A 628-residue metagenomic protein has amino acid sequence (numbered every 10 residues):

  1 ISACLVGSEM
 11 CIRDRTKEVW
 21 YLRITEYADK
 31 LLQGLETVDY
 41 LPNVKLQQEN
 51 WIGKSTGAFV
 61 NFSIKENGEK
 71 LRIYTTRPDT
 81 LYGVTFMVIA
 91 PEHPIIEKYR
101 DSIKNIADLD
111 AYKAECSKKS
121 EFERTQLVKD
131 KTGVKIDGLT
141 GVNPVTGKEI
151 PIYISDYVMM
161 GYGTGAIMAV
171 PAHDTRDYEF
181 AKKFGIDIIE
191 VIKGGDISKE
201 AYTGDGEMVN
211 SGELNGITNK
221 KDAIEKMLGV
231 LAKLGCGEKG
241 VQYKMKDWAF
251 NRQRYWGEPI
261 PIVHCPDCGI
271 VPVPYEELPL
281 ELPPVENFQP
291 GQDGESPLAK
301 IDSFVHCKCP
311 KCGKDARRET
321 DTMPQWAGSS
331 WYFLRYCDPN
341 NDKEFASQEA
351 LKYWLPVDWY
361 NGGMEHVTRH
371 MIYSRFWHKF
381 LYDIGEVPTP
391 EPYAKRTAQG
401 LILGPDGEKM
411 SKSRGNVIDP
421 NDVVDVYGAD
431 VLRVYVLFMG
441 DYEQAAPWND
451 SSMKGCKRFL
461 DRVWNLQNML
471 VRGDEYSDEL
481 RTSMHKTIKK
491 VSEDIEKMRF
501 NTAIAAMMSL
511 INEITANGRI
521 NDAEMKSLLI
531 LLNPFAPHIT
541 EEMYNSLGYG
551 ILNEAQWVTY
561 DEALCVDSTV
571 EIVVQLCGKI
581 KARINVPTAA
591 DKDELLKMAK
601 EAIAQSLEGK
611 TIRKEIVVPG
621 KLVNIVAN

Functional and structural regions predicted by a protein language model:
I1-G7: Positively charged, low-complexity/disordered segments
S8-E9, R13-L71, P78, A166-P279 (+8 more regions): Residue patterns forming the tRNA-binding/recognition surfaces of aminoacyl-tRNA synthetases and related DALR
S8-I188, K193, P297, K308 (+5 more regions): NTP-handling and nucleic-acid-processing catalytic cores
K65-N67, K104-A107, V142-E149, G161 (+13 more regions): Secondary-structure transition/capping motifs at alpha-helix termini and the adjoining loop/turn into the next element
T80, K239-C268, Q325, E386-T389 (+2 more regions): Helix-rich, typically C-terminal accessory recognition domains appended to large enzymatic cores
L139-Y162, V191, V305-Q444: Alpha-helical recognition segments enriched in aromatics with Gly/Pro capping that present substrate-recognition
D177, K220-A223, V241, M245 (+10 more regions): Hydrophobic (often cysteine-bearing) scaffold residues that line and stabilize catalytic clefts of nucleotide/cofactor
P272-C309, K314-R318, P324, V573-C577: Long, His/Glu/Asp-enriched segments that create or flank divalent metal/ion-associated functional microenvironments
